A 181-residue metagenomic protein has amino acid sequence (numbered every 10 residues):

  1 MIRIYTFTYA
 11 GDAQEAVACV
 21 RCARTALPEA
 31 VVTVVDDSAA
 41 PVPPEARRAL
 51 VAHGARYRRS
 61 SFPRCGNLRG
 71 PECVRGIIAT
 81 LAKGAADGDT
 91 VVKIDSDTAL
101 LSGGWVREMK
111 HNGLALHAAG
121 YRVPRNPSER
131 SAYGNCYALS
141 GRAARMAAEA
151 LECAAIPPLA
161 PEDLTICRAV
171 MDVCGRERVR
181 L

Functional and structural regions predicted by a protein language model:
M1-R21: N-proximal low-complexity "stem/linker" segments adjacent to membrane-targeting elements
R21-A30: Short, acidic, metal-binding catalytic loop of nucleotide-sugar glycosyltransferases
L27, G54, A85-A86, G113 (+1 more regions): A structural signal for short coil/turn segments at secondary-structure junctions
D36-S38: Acidic ATP/Mg2+-coordinating residue in the GHKL
P41-G88: Active-site-proximal specificity loops/subdomain of glycosyltransferases
C65-C73, I94, T98-C174: Conserved catalytic core of nucleotide-sugar-dependent glycosyltransferases
V91: Short aromatic/hydrophobic "clamp" motif used to bind/position activated sugar donors
R176-L181: Catalytic beta-strand/loop signature of glycosyltransferases that borders the donor
